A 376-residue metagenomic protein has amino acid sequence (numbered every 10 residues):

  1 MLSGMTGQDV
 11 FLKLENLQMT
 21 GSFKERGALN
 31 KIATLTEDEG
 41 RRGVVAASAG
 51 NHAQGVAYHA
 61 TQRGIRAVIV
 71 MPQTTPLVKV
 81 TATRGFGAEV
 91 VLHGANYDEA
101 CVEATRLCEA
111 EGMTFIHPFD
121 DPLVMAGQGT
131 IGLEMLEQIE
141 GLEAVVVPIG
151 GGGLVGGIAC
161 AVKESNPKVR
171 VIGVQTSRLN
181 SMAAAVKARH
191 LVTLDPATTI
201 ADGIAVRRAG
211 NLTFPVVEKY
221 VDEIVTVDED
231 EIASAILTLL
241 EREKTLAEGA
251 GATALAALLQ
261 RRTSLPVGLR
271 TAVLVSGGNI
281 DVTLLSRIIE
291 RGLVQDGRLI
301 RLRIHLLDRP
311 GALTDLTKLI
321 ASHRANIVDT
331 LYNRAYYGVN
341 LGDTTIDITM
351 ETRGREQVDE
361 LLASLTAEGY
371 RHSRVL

Functional and structural regions predicted by a protein language model:
M1-L376: PLP-dependent amino-acid enzyme catalytic core
